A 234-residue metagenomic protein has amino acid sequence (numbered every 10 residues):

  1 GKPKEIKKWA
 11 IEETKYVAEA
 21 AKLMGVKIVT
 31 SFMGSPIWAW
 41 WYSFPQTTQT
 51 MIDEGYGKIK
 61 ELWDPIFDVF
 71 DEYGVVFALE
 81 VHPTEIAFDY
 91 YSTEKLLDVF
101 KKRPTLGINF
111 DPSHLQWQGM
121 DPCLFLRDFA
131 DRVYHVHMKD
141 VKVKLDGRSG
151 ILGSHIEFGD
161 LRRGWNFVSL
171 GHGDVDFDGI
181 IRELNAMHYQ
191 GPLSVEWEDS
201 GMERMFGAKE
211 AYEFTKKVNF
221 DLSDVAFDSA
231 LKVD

Functional and structural regions predicted by a protein language model:
G1-G107: Active-site acidic/histidine proton-transfer and metal-coordination neighborhood in alpha/beta enzyme cores
E19, G25-K27, D64-P65, E72 (+2 more regions): Histidine-acidic metal/acid-base catalytic patches
